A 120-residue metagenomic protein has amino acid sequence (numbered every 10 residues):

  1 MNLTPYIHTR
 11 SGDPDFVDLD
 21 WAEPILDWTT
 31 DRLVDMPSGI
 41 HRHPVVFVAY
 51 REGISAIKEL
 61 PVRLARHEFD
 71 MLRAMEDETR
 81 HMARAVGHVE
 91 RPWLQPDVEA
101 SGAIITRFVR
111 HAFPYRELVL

Functional and structural regions predicted by a protein language model:
M1-D35: Juxta-kinase regulatory segment immediately upstream of eukaryotic protein kinase catalytic domains
V34-R73: ATP-binding glycine-rich loop module of kinase domains
K58-D97: A conserved alpha-helical element in kinase catalytic cores
A85-L120: Conserved structural core of kinase catalytic domains
